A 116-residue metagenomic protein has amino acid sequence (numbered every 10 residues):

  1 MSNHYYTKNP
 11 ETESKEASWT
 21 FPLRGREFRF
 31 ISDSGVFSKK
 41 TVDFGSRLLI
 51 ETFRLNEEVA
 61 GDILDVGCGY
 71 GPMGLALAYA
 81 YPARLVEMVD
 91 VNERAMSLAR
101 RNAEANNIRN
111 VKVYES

Functional and structural regions predicted by a protein language model:
M1-R24, G35: N-terminal auxiliary segments of SAM/dcSAM-dependent transferases
N3, I31-S32, V59: Generic, low-specificity signal for short hydrophobic/alpha-helical stretches with a mild N-terminal bias, encompassing
E16, I31-S32, V113: Residue-level signal for pocket-adjacent positions within structured domains
T20, F30, K40, D62-L64: Short, flexible coil/turn micro-motifs enriched in small/turn-prone residues
L23, D33, D43, D65-G69: Short glycine/serine/threonine-biased micro-segments
R26-F28: Well-ordered beta-strand scaffold positions
D33-E51: Conserved SAM-binding loop and adjacent beta-strand
S46-S116: Conserved SAM/SAH cofactor-binding pocket of Class I
